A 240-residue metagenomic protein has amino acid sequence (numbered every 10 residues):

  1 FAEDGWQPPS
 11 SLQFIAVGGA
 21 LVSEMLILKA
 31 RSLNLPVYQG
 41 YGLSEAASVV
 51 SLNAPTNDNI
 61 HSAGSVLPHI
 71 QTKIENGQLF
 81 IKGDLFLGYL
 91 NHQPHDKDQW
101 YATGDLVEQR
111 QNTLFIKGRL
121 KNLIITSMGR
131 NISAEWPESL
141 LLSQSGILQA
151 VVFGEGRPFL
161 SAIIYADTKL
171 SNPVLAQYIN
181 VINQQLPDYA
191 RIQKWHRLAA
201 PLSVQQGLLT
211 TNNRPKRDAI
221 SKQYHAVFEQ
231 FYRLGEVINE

Functional and structural regions predicted by a protein language model:
F1-D58, L148: Gly/Ser/Thr-rich phosphate-binding loop
S10, D58-I60, D84-Q111, K121 (+1 more regions): Conserved ANL (AMP-binding/adenylate-forming) active-site segment centered on the GW(Y/F)…HTG consensus within
P36, S65-P68, E75-W100, T113-L114 (+1 more regions): Conserved ATP/PPi-binding loop(s) of AMP-dependent carboxylate-activating enzymes
L43-A46, A102-T103, T126-S127, T210-N212: Ser/Thr-glycine-rich phosphate-binding loops at phosphate-binding pockets of nucleotides, nucleotide cofactors
P68-I70, G77, L160, Q193: Change "...and in nucleic-acid phosphodiester-cleaving endonucleases..." to "...and in nucleic-acid processing enzymes
G83, L106-A190, K194, P201: AMP-binding/adenylate-forming catalytic core of the ANL superfamily
I124, G146-V152, V181-E240: Conserved C-terminal "lid"/linker of ANL adenylate-forming enzymes
